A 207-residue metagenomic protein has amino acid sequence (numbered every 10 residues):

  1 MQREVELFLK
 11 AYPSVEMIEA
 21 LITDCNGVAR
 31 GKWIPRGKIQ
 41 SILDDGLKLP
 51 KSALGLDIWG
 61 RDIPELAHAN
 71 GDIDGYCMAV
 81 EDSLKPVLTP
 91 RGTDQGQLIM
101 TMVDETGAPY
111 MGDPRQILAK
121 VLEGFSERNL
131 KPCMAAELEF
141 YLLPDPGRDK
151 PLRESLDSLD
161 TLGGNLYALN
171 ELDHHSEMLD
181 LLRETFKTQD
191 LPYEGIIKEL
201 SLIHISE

Functional and structural regions predicted by a protein language model:
M1-G195: ATP/Mg2+-dependent ligation/transfer catalytic cores
G195-L202: Active-site-proximal, well-structured secondary-structure segments within enzyme catalytic domains
I203-E207: Conserved small/polar residues in nucleotide/adenosyl-binding loops
